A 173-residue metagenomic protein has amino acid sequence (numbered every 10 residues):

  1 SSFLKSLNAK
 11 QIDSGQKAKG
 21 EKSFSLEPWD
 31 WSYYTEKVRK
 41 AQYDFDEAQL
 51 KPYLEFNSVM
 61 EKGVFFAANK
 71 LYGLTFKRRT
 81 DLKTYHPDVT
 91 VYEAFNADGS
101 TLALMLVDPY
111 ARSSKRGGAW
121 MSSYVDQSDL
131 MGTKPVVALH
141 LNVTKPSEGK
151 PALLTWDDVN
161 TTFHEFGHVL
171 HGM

Functional and structural regions predicted by a protein language model:
S1-N142: Active-site-proximal, well-structured secondary-structure segments within enzyme catalytic domains
A68, K145, K150-M173: Active-site recognition of the HExxH zinc-binding catalytic motif
